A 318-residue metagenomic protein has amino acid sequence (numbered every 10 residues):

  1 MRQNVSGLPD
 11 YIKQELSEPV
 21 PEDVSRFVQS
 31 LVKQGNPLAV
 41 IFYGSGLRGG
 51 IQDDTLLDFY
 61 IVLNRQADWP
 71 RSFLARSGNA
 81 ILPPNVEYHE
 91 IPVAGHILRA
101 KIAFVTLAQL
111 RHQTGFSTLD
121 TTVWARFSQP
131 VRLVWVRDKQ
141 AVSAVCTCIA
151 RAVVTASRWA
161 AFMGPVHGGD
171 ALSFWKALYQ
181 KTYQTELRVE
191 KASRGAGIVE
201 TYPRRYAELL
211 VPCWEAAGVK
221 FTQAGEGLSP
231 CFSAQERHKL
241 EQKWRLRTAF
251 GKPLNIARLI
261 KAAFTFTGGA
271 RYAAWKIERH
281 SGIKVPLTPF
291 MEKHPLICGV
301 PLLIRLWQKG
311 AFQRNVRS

Functional and structural regions predicted by a protein language model:
M1-G35, L47-D54, R65-S318: Catalytic core of pol beta-like nucleotidyltransferases
Y43-S45: Glycine-rich beta-strand-to-loop/alpha-helix junction loops that act as flexible
L57: Change "...and in nucleic-acid phosphodiester-cleaving endonucleases..." to "...and in nucleic-acid processing enzymes
Y60-V62: Short hydrophobic/aromatic beta-strand micro-patches that form the beta-sheet surface supporting nucleotide- or nucleic
